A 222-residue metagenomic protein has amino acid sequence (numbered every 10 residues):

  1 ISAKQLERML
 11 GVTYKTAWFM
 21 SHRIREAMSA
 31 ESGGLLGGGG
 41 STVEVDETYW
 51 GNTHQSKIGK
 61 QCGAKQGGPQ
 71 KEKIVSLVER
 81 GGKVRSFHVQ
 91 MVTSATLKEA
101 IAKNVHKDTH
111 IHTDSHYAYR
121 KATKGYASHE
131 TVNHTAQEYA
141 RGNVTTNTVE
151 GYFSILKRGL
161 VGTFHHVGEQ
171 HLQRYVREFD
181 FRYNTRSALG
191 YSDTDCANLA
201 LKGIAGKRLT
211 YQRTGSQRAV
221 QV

Functional and structural regions predicted by a protein language model:
I1-V222: Residue-level recognition of single "structural anchor" positions that define or cap local secondary structure
